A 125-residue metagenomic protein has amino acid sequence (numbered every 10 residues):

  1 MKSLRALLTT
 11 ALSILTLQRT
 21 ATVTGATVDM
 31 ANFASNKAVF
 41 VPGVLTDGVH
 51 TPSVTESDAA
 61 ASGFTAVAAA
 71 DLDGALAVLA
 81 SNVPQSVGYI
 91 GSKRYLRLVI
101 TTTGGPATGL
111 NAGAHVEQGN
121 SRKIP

Functional and structural regions predicted by a protein language model:
M1-L12, L45-D47, T51-P52, Y95: Short secondary-structure boundary segments
M1-L12, T102-P125: C-terminal interaction-tip segments
K2-V41: Long, hydrophobic N-terminal alpha-helical segment
I14, Y89-S92, E117: Coiled-coil-like amphipathic alpha-helices with heptad-repeat character
L17-A31, V44-A69, L76-V83, P106-A107: Surface-exposed ligand/attachment interfaces on beta-rich extracellular proteins
A34-V39, Y89-A107: Noncatalytic modules at the cell exterior or secretory-pathway interfaces, chiefly beta-strand-rich lectin/adhesion
P52, L98, A112-A114: Generic structural motif
